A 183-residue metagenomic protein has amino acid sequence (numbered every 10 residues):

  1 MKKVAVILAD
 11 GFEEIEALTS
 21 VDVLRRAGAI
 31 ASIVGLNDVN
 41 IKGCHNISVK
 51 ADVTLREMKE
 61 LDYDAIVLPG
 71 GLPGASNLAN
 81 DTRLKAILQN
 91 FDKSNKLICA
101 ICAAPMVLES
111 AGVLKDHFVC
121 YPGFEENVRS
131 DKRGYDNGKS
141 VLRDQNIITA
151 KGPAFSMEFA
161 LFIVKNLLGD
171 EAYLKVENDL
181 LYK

Functional and structural regions predicted by a protein language model:
M1-S94, M106-S110, D131-G138, T149-K183: Extended, subdomain-level signal for the structured scaffold at the beginning of enzyme domains
S94-I101: ADP-ribose/adenylate-binding Rossmann-like module
I101-K139: Short, glycine-/small-residue-rich phosphate/pyrophosphate-handling segment
R143: Cytochrome P450 catalytic-domain "roof"
